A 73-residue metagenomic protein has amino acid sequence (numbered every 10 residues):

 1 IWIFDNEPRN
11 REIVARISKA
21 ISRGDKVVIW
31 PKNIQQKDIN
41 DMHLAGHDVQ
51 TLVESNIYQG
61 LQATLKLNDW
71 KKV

Functional and structural regions predicted by a protein language model:
I1-V73: TOPRIM fold recognition
